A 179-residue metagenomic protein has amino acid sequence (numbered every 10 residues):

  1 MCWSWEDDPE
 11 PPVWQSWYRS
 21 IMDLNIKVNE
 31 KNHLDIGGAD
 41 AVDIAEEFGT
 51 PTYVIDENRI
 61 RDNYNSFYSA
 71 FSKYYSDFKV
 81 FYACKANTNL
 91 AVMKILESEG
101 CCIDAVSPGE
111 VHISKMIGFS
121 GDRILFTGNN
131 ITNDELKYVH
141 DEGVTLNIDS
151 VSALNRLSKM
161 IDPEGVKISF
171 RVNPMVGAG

Functional and structural regions predicted by a protein language model:
C2-M160, E164-K167: A charged N-terminal "starter" segment
V166-G179: Flexible glycine-/small-residue-enriched beta->alpha junction loops that bind anionic phosphate/pyrophosphate groups
